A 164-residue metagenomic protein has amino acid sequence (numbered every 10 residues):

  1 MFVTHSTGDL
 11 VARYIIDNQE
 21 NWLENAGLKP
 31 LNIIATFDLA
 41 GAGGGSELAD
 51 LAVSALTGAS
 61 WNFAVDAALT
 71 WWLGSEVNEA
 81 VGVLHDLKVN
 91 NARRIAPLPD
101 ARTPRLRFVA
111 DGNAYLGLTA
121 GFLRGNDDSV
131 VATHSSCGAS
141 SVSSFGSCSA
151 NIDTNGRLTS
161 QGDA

Functional and structural regions predicted by a protein language model:
V3-G8, A12: Gly/Ala-rich beta-loop-alpha elbow adjacent to hydrolase catalytic centers
R13-N18: Active-site signature of alpha/beta-hydrolase-fold catalytic machinery across serine- and Asp/Cys-nucleophile hydrolases
W22-A164: Helical cap/lid subdomain of alpha/beta-hydrolase-fold lipid enzymes that gates access to the catalytic pocket
